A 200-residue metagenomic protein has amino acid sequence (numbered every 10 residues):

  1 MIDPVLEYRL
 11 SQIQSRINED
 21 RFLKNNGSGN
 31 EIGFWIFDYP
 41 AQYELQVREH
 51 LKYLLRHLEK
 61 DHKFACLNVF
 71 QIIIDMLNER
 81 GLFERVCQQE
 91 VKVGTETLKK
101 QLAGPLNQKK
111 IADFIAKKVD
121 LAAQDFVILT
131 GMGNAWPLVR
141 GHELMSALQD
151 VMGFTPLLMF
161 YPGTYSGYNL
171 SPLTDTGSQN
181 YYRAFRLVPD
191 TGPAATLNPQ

Functional and structural regions predicted by a protein language model:
I2-E59: Glycine-rich P-loop/Walker A and Walker A-like loops and their local beta1-loop-alpha1 context in P-loop NTPases
N30-I36, G94-T95, L121-T130: Glycine-rich, often proline-containing surface loops adjacent to acidic residues and nearby aromatics that form
A41-Q46, I72-I73, Q101-Q108, G133-P137 (+1 more regions): Short acidic, S/G/P-rich loop/turn micro-motifs used as interaction or catalytic elements
L45-L51, M76-E79, P137-H142, Y168-P172: A short acidic (Asp/Glu
Y53-C66, A147-L157: Structural alpha-beta junctions
A65-K110, F114: Long, charge-dense
N107-G167: Conserved binding-pocket/active-site segment within a compact domain
R140-Q200: Glycine-rich, aromatic-bearing surface loops/beta-hairpins
